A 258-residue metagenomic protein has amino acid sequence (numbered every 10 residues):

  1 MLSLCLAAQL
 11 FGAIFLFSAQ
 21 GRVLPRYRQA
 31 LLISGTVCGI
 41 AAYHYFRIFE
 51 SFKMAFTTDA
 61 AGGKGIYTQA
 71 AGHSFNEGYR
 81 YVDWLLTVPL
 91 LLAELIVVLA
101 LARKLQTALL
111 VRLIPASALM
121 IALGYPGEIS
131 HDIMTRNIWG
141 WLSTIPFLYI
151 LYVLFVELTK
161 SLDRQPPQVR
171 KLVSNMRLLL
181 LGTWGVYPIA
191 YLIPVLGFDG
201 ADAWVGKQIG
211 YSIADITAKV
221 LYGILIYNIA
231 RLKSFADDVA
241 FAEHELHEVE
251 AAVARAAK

Functional and structural regions predicted by a protein language model:
M1-Q9, R136: Hydrophobic transmembrane alpha-helical segments in integral membrane proteins
G12-F15, E94, L123, P146-P167 (+1 more regions): Alpha-helical transmembrane segments in multipass membrane proteins, preferentially the mid-helix core
A13-L16, G72, R80-L113, I121 (+1 more regions): Internal transmembrane alpha-helix with an interfacial aromatic "cap," most often the third helix
A30-S51, G185-P194: Hydrophobic alpha-helical transmembrane segments of multi-pass membrane proteins
Y43-Y79, E128-H131: Helix-loop junctions on the outward
A102-R103, P126-W141, L148: Membrane-interface helix caps and helix-loop-helix hairpins in membrane proteins
T107-R112, N137, L158-G182, W204: Membrane-helix boundary/juxtamembrane motif in polytopic membrane proteins
V153-E157, N175-A257: C-terminal transmembrane-bundle signature of multipass membrane proteins, characterized by strong activation on
